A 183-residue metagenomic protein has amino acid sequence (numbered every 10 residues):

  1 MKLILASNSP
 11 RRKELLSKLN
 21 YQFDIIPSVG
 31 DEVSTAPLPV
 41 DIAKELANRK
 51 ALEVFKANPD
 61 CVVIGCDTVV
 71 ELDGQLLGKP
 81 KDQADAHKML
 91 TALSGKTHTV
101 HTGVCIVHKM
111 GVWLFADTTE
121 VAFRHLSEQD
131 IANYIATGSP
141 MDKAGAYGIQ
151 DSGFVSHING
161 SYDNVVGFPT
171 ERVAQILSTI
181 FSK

Functional and structural regions predicted by a protein language model:
K2-Y21: N-terminal beta1-alpha1 ligand-phosphate binding loop
L3, L38-K183: Anionic-ligand binding patches
N8, S28, K109: Cofactor-binding loop segments of dinucleotide-utilizing enzymes, especially the Rossmann-like FAD- and NAD(P)+-binding
E14-K18, S34-T35, K56-A57: Short loop/helix-cap segments at secondary-structure boundaries that form the rim of catalytic
F23-E32: A short beta-strand-loop structural module common to alpha/beta enzyme folds
D31-S34, V40: Catalytic cores of phosphodiester-bond-cleaving enzymes
